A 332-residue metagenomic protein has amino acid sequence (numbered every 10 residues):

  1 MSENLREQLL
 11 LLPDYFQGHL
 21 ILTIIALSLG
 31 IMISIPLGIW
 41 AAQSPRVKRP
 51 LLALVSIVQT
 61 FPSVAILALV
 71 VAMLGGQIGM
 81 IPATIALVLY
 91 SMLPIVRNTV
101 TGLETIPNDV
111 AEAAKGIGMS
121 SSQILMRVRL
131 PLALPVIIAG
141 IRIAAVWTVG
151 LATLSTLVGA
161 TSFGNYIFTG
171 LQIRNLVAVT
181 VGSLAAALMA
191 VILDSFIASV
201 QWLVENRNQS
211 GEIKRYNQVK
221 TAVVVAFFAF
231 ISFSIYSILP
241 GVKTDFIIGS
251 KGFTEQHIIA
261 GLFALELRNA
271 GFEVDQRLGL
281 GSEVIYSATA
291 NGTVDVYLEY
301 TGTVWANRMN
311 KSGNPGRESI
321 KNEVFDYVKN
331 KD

Functional and structural regions predicted by a protein language model:
M1-A26, M126: Periplasmic/extracellular loop-to-transmembrane helix junction in inner-membrane transport proteins
L11-L22, L69-P94, G182: Loop-to-helix entry region at the N-terminal start of transmembrane alpha-helices in multi-pass membrane transporters
D14, L37-V70, L87, R97-T101 (+2 more regions): Cytoplasmic-entry segments and transmembrane alpha-helices of multi-pass inner-membrane transporters
I24, L89, S122-L154, V177 (+2 more regions): Transmembrane alpha-helices
N98-I137: Short cytoplasmic-facing helical segments at TM-TM junctions of multi-pass membrane proteins
F163-S199: Hydrophobic alpha-helical transmembrane segments of polytopic membrane proteins
K214-P240: Internal/C-terminal transmembrane anchor helices
G302-D332: Contiguous mixed-secondary-structure segments that line small-molecule binding/active-site clefts of soluble domains
